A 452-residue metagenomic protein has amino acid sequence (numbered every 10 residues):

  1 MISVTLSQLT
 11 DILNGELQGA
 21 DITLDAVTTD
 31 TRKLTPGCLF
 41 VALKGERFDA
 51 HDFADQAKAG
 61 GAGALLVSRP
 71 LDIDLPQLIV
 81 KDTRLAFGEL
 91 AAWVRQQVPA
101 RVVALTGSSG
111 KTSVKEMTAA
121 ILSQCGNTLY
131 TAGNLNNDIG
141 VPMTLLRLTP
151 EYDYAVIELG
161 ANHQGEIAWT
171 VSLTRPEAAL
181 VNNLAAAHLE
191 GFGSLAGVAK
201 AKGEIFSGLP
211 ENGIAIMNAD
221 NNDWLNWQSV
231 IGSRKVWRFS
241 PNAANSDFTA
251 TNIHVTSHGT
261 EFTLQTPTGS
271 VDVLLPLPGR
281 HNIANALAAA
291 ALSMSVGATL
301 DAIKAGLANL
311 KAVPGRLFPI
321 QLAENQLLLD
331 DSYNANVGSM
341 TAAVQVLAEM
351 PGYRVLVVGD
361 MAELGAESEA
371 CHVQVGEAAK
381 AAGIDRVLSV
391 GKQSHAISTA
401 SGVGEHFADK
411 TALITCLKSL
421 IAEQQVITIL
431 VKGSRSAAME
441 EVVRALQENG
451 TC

Functional and structural regions predicted by a protein language model:
M1-E89, W93, P278, A348-P351 (+4 more regions): N-terminal leader/targeting and accessory segments in enzymes
Q8, A86-A219, W224-G232, S419 (+2 more regions): Phosphate-binding loop of NTP-binding sites
L9, C38, A57, L90 (+14 more regions): Residue-level signal for inorganic ion chemistry
R47, V313-G315, S332-H406, C452: Active-site beta-alpha connecting loops in nucleotide-dependent enzymes
V67-D74, A178-L327, G352, E377-R386 (+2 more regions): Acidic, Mg2+-coordinating active-site environments of NTP-dependent enzymes
L105, K111, P314-F318, S436-V442: ATP-dependent carboxylate/acyl-activation modules
I427-Q447: Peripheral docking tails and interdomain loops at the edges of cofactor- or intermediate-handling domains
